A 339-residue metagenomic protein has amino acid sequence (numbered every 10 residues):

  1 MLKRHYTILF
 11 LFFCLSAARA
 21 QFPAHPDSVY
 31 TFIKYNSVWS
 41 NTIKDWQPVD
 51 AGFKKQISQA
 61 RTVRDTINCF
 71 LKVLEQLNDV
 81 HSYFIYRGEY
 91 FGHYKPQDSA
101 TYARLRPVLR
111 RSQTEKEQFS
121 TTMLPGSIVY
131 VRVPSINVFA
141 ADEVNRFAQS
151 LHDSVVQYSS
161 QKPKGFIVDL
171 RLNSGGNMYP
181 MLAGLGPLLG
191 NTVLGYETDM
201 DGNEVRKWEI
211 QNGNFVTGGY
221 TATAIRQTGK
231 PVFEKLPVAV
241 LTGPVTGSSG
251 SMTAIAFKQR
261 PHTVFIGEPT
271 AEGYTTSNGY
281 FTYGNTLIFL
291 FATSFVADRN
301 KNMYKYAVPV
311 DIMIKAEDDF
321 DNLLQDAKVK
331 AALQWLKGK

Functional and structural regions predicted by a protein language model:
M1-F22: Bacterial Sec-dependent N-terminal signal peptides
F10, R171-G175, G243: Short, charged/polar micro-motifs that form catalytic or ligand-binding hotspots
A20-I210, V216, M252, N278-I288 (+1 more regions): Flexible, low-complexity junctional segments that flank or bridge functional domains
Y86, F320-K330: Short, surface-exposed secondary-structure junctions/capping segments
Q149-D153, A222-T223, K330: Short, contiguous clusters of charged residues that form electrostatic/catalytic patches at enzyme active sites, used
Y179-L324, W335: Conserved acidic, small-residue-rich alpha-beta core segments centered on
V329-K339: C-terminal alpha-helix
